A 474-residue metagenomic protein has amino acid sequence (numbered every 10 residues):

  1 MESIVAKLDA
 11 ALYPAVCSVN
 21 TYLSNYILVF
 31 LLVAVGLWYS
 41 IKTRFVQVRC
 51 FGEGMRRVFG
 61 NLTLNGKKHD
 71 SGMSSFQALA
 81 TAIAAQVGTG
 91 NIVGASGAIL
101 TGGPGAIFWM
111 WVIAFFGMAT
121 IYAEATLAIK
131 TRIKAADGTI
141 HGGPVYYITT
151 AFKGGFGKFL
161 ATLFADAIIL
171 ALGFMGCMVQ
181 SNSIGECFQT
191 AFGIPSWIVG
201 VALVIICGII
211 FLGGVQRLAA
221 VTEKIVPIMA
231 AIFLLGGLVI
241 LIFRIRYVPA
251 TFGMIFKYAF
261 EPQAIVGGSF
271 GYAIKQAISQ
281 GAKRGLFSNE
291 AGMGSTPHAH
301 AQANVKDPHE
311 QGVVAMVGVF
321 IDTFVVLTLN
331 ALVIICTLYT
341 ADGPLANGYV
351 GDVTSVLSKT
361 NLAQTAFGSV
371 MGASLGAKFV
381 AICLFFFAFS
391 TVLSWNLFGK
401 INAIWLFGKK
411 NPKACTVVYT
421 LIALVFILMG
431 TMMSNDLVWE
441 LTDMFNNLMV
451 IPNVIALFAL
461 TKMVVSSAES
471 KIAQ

Functional and structural regions predicted by a protein language model:
M1-T89, I99-A106, G117, L428 (+1 more regions): N-terminal alpha-helical transmembrane segments of multi-pass membrane transport and channel/translocase proteins
L31-W38, K42-M55, F164, S181-F188 (+7 more regions): Membrane-interface loop-to-helix entry segments
Y39-S40, I113-G138, V145, T149-N182 (+3 more regions): Helix-loop-helix module between adjacent transmembrane segments
K42-Q47, N91-A95, F174-G185, C207-V221 (+5 more regions): Transmembrane helix-loop junctions in multi-pass membrane proteins
F45-M73, G97, G103-I107, A119-G155 (+4 more regions): Flexible loop linkers connecting adjacent transmembrane helices in multi-pass alpha-helical membrane transporters
G66-T101, L127-K130, A136-A151, L163 (+2 more regions): Alpha-helical membrane segments and immediately flanking helix-loop junctions that form or couple to the substrate/ion
F116-E124, V201-V215, V226-R246, S279 (+3 more regions): Selective recognition of specific alpha-helical transmembrane segments in multi-pass small-molecule
Y122-R132, A136, L238-M254, P262-Y272 (+4 more regions): Extracellular/periplasmic helix-exit of transmembrane alpha-helices
